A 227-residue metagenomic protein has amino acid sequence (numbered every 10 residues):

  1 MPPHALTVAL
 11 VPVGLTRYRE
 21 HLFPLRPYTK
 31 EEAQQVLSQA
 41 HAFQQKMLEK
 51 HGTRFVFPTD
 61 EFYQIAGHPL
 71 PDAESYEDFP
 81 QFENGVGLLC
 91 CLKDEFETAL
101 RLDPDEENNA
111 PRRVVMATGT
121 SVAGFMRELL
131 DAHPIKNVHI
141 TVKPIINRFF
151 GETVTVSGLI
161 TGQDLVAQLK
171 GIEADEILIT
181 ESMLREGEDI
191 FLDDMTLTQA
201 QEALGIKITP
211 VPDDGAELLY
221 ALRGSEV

Functional and structural regions predicted by a protein language model:
M1-H21, E31-E61: Conserved C-terminal portion of the radical SAM core fold that forms the substrate/S-adenosylmethionine-binding
H4-T29, V115-T120, P144-V156: Conserved strand-turn element in the central/C-terminal portion of the radical SAM core barrel that lines
Y18, F23, Y28, F43 (+7 more regions): Phenylalanine-focused residue identity feature
P27-Q34, D194: Short, conserved loop/turn and helix-capping segments at secondary-structure boundaries that abut family-defining
A66-V227: Radical SAM enzyme core and accessory elements
